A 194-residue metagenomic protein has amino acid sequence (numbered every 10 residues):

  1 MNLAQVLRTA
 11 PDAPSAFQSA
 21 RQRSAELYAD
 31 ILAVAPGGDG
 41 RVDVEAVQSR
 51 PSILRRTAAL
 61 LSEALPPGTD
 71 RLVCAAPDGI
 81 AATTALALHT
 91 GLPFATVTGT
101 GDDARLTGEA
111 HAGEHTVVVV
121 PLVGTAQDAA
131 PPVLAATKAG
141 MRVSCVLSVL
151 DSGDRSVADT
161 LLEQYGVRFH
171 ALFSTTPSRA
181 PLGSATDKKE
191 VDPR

Functional and structural regions predicted by a protein language model:
M1-R194: PRPP-associated nucleotide enzymes
